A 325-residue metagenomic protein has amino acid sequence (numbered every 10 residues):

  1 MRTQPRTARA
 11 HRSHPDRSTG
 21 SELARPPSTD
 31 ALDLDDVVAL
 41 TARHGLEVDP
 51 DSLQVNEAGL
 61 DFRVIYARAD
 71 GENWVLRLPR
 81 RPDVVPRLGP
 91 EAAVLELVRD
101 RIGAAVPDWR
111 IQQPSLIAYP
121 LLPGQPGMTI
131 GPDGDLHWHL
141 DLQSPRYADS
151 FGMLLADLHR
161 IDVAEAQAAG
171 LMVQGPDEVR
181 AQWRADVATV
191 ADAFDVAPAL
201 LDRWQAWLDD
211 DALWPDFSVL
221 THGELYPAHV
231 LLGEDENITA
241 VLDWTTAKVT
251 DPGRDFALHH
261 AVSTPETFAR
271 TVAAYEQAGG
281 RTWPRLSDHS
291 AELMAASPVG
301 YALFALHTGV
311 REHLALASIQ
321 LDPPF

Functional and structural regions predicted by a protein language model:
R2-E47: Juxta-kinase regulatory segment immediately upstream of eukaryotic protein kinase catalytic domains
H14-R17, T246-V249, L258-F325: Helix-rich C-terminal or lid/interface subdomains of diverse kinases
D30-D51, P123, H137-D149, D157-G223 (+1 more regions): An alpha-helical support segment within catalytic cores of ATP-dependent transferases
D51-M172: ATP-binding pocket architecture of kinase catalytic cores
E57, D61-R68, L76, W109 (+1 more regions): Active-site acidic catalytic loop and adjacent metal/ATP-binding pocket of ATP-dependent phosphoryl transfer enzymes
A69-E72, P114, E234-N237, A295-P298: Short strand-connecting beta-turns/loops that link adjacent beta-strands
A92-A93, D135-L136, A257-H259, I319-Q320: Glycine-rich, phosphate-binding/catalytic loops in enzymes
Y147-S150, E224, P252, A295-P298: An acidic site on a long C-lobe helix of protein kinase domains
